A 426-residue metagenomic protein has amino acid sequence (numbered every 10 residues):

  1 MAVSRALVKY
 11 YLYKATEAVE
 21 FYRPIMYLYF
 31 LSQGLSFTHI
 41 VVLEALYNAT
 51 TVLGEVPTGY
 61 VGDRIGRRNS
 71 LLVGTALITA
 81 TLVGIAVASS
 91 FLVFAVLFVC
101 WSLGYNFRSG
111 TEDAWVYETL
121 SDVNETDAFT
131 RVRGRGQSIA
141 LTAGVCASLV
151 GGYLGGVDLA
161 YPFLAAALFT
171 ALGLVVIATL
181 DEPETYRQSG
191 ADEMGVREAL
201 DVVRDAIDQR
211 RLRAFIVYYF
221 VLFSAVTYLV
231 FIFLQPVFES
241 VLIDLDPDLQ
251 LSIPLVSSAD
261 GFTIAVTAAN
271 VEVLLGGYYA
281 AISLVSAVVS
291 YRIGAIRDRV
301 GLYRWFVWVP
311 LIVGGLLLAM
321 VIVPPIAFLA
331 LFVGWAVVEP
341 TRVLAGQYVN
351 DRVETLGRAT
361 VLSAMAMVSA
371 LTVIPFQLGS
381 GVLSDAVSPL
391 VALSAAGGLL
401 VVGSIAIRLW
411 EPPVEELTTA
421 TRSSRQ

Functional and structural regions predicted by a protein language model:
M1-V3, I177-Y218, S240, V256 (+3 more regions): Juxtamembrane intracellular "pre-TM" segments in multi-pass secondary transporters
A2-R5, A86-F98, A319-L331, P413: Helix-loop junctions at membrane interfaces in 12-TM secondary transporters
K9-I25, E44-Y60, N69, L97-G155 (+4 more regions): Substrate-agnostic recognition of the 12-TM MFS/MFS-like secondary transporter fold
Y22-R23, Y29, A160-L164, D205-V288: A single, central transmembrane helix in multi-pass transporters
S32, F91, A143-A166, P236-A265 (+1 more regions): Transmembrane alpha-helix termini and helix-breaking/packing motifs in multi-pass membrane transporters
N69-G84, A167-L168, Y303-L318, S394-G398: Structural signature of the two symmetry-related core transmembrane helices
L172-L180, M320, T341, P375 (+1 more regions): Multi-pass alpha-helical transporter architecture, strongest for 12-TM Major Facilitator/SLC carriers used
V300-R342: C-terminal transmembrane helical hairpin of 12-TM major facilitator-type secondary transporters
